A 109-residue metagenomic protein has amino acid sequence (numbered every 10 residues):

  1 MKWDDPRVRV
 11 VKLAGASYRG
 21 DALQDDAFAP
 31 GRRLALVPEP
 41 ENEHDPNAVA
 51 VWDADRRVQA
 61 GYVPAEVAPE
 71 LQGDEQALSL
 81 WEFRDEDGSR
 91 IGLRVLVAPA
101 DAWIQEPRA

Functional and structural regions predicted by a protein language model:
M1-A109: Conserved active-site motif detector
